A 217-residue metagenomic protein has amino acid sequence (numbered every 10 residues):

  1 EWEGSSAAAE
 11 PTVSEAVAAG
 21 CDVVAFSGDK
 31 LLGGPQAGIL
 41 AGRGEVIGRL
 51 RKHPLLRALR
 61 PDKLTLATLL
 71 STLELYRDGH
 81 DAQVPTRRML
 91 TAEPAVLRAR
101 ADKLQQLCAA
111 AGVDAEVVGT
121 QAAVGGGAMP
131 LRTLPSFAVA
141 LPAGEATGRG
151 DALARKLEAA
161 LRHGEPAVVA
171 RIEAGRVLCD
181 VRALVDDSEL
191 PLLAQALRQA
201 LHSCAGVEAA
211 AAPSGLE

Functional and structural regions predicted by a protein language model:
E1-L75, A196: Conserved PLP-enzyme active-site core in the AAT-like
D22, Q121-G126, L161-V168: Short amphipathic beta-strand starts and helix->beta connectors
S27-G28, L59-K63, G79-P85, G112-V118 (+1 more regions): Flexible, glycine/charged-enriched surface loops at secondary-structure junctions
L32-P35, L134, R171-V177: Short Gly/Ser/Thr- and Asp/Glu-enriched loop/turn motifs at secondary-structure junctions
G44-R51, R77-T86, L131-S136, A174-G175: Short acidic (Asp/Glu) and glycine-rich catalytic loops that position anionic groups and cofactors
R60-L107: C-terminal catalytic subdomain
D78, A143-E217: PLP-dependent enzyme catalytic core of the Aspartate aminotransferase-like
R88-D102, A109-L157: Conserved PLP-binding catalytic core of the aspartate aminotransferase-like
